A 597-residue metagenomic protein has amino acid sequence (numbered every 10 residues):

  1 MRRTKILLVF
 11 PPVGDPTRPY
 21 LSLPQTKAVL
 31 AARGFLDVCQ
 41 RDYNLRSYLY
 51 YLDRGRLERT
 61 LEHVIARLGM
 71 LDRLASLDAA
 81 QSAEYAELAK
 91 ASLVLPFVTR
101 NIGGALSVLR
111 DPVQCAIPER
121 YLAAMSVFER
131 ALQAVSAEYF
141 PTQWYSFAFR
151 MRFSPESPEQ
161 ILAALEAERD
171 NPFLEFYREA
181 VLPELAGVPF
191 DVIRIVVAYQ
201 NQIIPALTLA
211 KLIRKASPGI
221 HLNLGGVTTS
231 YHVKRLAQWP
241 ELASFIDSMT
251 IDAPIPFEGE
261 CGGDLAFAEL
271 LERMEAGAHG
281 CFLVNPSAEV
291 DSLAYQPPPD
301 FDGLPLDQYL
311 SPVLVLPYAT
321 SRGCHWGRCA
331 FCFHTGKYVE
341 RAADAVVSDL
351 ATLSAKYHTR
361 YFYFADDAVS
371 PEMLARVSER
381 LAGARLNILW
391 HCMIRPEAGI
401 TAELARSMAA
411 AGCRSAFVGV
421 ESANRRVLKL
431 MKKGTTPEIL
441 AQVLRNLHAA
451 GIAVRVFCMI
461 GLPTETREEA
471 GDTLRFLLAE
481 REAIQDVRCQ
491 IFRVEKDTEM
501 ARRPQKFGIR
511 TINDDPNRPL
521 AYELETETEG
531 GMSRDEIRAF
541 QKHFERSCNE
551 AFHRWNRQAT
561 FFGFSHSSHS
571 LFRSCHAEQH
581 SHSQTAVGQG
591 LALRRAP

Functional and structural regions predicted by a protein language model:
R2, L7-G14, L21-S22, D42-L45 (+4 more regions): A structural motif corresponding to the C-terminal lobe/cap of the Radical SAM core domain
R2-V347, A355-K356: Acidic, low-complexity intrinsically disordered segments
G14-T17, S47-Y48, Q200-I204, S230-H232 (+8 more regions): Flexible loop/turn segments at secondary-structure boundaries
L36, D191, T359-R360, R414 (+1 more regions): Short acidic/polar active-site loop segments enriched in Thr and Asp
D291-A453, R475: Radical SAM [4Fe-4S] cluster-binding motif and immediate context
H566-P597: C-terminal non-catalytic accessory extensions
